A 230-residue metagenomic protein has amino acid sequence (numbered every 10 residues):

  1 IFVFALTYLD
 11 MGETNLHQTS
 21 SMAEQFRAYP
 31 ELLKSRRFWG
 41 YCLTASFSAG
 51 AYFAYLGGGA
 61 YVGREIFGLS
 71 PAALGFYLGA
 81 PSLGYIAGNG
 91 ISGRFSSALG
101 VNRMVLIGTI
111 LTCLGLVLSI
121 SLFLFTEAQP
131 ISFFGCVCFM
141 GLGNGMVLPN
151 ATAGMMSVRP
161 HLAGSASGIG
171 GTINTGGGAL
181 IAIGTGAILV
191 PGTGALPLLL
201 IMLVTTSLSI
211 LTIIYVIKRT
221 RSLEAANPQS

Functional and structural regions predicted by a protein language model:
I1-L16, T212-V216: C-terminal membrane-cytosol helix-exit motif in multi-pass small-molecule transporters
M11-C42: Juxtamembrane intracellular "pre-TM" segments in multi-pass secondary transporters
K34-A54, C138-F139: Pair of pore-lining "gating" transmembrane helices in MFS-fold secondary transporters
G57-A73: Short amphipathic helix-loop junctions that connect adjacent transmembrane helices in Major Facilitator Superfamily/SLC
G88-N102, L189: Helix-to-loop junctions at the C-terminal end of transmembrane segments in multipass secondary transporters
R103-N150: C-terminal transmembrane helical hairpin of 12-TM major facilitator-type secondary transporters
T152-G194, I201-M202: A late C-terminal transmembrane helix in Major Facilitator Superfamily
V216-S230: Intrinsic disorder in cytosolic terminal tails and internal cytosolic loops of multi-pass membrane transporters
